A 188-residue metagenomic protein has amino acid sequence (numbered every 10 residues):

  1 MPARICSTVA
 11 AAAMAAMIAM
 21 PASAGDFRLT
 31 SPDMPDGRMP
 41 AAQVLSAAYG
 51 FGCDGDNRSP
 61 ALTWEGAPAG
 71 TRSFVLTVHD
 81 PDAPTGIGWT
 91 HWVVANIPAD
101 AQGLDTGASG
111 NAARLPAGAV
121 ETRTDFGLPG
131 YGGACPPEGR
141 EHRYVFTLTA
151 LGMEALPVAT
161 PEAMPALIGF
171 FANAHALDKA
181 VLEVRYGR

Functional and structural regions predicted by a protein language model:
M1-A10: Bacterial N-terminal signal peptides that target proteins for export
R4, M17-S23: Absolute N-terminal positional cue centered near the fourth residue
V9-A19: Bacterial N-terminal signal peptides
A22-R188: N-terminus-centered regions that define maturation/targeting leaders and the start of the first functional domain
